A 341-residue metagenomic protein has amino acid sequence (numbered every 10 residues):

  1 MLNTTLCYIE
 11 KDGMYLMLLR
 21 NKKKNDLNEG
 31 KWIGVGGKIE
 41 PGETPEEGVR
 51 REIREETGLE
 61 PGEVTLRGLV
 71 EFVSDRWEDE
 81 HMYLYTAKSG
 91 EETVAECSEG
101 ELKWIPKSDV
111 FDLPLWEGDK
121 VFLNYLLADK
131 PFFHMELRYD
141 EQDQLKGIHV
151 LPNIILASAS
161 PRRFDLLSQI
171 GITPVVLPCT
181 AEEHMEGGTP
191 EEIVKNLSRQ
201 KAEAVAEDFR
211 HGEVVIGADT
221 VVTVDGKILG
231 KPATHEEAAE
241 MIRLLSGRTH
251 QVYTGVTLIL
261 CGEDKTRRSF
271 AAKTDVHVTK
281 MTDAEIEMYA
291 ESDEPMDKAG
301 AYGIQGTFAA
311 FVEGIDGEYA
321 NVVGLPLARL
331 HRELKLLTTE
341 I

Functional and structural regions predicted by a protein language model:
M1-M17: Conserved N-terminal beta-strand and adjoining loop/helix that marks the start of the Nudix/MutT-like hydrolase domain
Y15-E55, E141, L145-L151: Conserved Nudix-box catalytic region and its N-terminal flanking loop in Nudix hydrolases and closely related
I39-G62, F72-L126, G147-V150: Unchanged
E56-C97, G217, V222-H250, T254: Helix-adjacent hinge/juxtasegments
K107-L151, A272-A309: A generic hydrophobic-segment detector
I154-I155, P190-I341: Anionic-ligand binding patches
L156-Q169: N-terminal helix-turn-helix
V175-E183: A short beta-strand-loop structural module common to alpha/beta enzyme folds
